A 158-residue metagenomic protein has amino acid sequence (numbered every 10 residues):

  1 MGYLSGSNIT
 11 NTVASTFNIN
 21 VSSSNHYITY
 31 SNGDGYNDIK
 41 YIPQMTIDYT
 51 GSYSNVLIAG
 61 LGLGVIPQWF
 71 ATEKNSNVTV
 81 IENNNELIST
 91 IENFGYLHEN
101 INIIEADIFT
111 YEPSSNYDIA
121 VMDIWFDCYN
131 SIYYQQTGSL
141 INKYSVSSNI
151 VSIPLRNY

Functional and structural regions predicted by a protein language model:
G2-T12, S24, Y41-Y158: The AdoMet/dcAdoMet-binding core of the Class I SAM-like
N11-I19: Charge-rich, low-hydrophobicity low-complexity segments
F17, N32-I42, I91: Long alpha-helical, hydrophobic tracts
N20-N32: Short polybasic amphipathic segments
